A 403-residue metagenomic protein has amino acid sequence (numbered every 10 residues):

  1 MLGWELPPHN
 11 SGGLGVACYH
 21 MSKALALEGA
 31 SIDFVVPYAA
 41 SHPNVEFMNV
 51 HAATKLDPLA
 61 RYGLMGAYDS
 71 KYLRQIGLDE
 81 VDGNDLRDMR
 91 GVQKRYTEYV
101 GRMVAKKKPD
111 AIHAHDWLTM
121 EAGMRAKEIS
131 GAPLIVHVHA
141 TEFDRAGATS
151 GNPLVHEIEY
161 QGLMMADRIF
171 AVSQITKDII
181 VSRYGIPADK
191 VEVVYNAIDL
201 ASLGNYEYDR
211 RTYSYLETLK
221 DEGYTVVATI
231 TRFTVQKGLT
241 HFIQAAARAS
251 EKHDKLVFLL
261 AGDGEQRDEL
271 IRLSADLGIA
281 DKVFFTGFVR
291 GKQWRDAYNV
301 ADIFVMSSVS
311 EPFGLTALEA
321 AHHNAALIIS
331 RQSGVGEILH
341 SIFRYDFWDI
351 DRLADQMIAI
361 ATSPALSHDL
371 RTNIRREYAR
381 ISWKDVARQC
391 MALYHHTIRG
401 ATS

Functional and structural regions predicted by a protein language model:
A30-K107: A conserved catalytic-core segment of Leloir-type glycosyltransferases
P153, G204-K220: A short helix/loop element that forms part of the nucleotide-sugar donor recognition site in Leloir-type
I175, A197: Carbohydrate-associated surface elements
L219-K237, I243-A246: Conserved donor-binding/catalytic core segment of Leloir-type glycosyltransferases
F288-V289, D296-A301: Short alpha-helical donor nucleotide-sugar binding micro-motif in glycosyltransferases
V309: Aromatic "clamp/platform" in nucleotide-sugar-dependent glycosyltransferases that forms part of the donor/acceptor
A326-I329: Short hydrophobic beta-strand element within catalytic cores of glycosyltransferases and related nucleotide-activated
I342-D351, A359-P364: Conserved acidic donor-binding segment of nucleotide-sugar-dependent glycosyltransferases
